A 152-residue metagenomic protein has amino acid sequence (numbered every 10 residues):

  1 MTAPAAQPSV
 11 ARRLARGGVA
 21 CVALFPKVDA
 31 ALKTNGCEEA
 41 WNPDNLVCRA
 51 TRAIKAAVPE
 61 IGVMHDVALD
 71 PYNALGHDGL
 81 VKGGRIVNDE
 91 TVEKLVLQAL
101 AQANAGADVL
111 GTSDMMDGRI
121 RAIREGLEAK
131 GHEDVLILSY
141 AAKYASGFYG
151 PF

Functional and structural regions predicted by a protein language model:
M1-F152: Alpha/beta enzyme core
